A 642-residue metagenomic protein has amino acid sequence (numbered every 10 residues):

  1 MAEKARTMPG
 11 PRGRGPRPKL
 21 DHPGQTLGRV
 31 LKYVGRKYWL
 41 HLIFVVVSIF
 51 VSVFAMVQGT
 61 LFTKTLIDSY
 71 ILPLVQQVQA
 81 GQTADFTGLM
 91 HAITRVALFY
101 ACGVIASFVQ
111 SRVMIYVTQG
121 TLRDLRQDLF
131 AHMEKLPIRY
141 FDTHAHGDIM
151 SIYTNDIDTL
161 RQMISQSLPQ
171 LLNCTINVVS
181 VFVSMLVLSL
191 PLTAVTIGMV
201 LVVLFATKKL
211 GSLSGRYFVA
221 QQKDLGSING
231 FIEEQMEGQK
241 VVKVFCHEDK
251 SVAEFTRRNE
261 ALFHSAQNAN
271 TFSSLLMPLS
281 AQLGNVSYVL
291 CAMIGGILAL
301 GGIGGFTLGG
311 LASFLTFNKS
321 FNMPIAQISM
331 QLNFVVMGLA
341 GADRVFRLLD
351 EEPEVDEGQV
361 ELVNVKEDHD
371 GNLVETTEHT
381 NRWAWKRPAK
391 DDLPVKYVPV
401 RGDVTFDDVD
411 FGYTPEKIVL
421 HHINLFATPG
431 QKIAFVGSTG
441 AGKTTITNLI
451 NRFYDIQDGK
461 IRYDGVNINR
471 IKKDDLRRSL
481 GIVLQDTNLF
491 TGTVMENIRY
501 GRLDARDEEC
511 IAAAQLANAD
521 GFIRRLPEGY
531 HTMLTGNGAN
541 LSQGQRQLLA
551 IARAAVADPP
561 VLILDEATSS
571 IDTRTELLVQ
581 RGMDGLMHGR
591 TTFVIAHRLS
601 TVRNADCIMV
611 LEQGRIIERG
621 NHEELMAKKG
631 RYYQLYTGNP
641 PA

Functional and structural regions predicted by a protein language model:
M1-G59, I71-V96, Q110-M114, T118 (+6 more regions): Membrane-integrated ABC transporters
P16-P23, A55-I71, V75, F99-H146 (+13 more regions): Juxtamembrane helix-loop junctions of ABC transporter transmembrane domains
G28, L40-T65, V96, S111-I115 (+6 more regions): Alpha-helical segments in transporter systems
R36-W39, I138-R139, I157-I164, L168 (+7 more regions): An intracellular "coupling" helix at the cytosolic face of ABC transporter transmembrane type-1 domains
K37, H41-F54, Q166-A220, M293-F306 (+1 more regions): Transmembrane helices of ABC transporter permease
L129, M133, V242, V345 (+1 more regions): Helix-loop junctions and hydrophobic alpha-helical segments within the transmembrane domains of large membrane
S184-G198, N268-D343, L348-E352, T376-N381: Helix-loop-helix
V365-A642: ABC-type nucleotide-binding domain
